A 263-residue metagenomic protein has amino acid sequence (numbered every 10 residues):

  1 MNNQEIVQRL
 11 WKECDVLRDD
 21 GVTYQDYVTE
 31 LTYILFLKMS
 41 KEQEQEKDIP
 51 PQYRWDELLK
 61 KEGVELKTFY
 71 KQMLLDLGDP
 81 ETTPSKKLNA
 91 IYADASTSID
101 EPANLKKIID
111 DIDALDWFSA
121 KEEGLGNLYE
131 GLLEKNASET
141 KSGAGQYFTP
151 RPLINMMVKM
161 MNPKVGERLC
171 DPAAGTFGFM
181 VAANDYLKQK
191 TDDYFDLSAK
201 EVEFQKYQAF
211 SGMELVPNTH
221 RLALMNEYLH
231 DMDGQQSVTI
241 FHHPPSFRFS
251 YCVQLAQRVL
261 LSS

Functional and structural regions predicted by a protein language model:
M1-V165, Y228, G234-H242: Non-catalytic, mostly N-terminal accessory regions of nucleic-acid modification and defense proteins
L58, Y251-C252: Extended hydrophobic/Leu-rich segments
G143-F249, A256-L261: Conserved S-adenosyl-L-methionine
